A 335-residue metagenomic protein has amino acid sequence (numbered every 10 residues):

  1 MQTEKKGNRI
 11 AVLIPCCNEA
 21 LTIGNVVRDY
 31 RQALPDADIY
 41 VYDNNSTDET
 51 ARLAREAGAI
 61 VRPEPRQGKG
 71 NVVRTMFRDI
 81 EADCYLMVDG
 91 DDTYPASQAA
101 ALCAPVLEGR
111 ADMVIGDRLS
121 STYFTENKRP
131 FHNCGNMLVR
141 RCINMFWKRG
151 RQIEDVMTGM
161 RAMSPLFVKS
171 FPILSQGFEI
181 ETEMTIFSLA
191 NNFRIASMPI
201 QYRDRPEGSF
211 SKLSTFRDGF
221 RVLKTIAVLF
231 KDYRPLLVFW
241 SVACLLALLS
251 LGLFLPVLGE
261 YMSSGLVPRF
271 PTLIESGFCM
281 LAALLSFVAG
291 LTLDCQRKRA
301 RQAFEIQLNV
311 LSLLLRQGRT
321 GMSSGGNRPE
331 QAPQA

Functional and structural regions predicted by a protein language model:
M1-K6, I173-Q176, I180-A335: Hydrophobic helical membrane-anchoring modules
R9-A11, D38: Cell-envelope/extracellular polymer assembly enzymes that use nucleotide-activated donors
N18-Q32: Short, well-formed alpha-helical segments that are part of the catalytic scaffolds of diverse glycosyltransferases
E19-T22, S46, K69: Donor nucleotide-sugar binding loop of glycosyltransferases
D43-A51: A conserved acidic beta->alpha catalytic loop
P65-D79, C84, A96-F178, D204-F220: Acceptor/aglycone-binding surface of glycosyltransferases and processive sugar-polymer synthases
D92-T93: Acidic metal-phosphate-binding loop of nucleotide-sugar-dependent transferases
